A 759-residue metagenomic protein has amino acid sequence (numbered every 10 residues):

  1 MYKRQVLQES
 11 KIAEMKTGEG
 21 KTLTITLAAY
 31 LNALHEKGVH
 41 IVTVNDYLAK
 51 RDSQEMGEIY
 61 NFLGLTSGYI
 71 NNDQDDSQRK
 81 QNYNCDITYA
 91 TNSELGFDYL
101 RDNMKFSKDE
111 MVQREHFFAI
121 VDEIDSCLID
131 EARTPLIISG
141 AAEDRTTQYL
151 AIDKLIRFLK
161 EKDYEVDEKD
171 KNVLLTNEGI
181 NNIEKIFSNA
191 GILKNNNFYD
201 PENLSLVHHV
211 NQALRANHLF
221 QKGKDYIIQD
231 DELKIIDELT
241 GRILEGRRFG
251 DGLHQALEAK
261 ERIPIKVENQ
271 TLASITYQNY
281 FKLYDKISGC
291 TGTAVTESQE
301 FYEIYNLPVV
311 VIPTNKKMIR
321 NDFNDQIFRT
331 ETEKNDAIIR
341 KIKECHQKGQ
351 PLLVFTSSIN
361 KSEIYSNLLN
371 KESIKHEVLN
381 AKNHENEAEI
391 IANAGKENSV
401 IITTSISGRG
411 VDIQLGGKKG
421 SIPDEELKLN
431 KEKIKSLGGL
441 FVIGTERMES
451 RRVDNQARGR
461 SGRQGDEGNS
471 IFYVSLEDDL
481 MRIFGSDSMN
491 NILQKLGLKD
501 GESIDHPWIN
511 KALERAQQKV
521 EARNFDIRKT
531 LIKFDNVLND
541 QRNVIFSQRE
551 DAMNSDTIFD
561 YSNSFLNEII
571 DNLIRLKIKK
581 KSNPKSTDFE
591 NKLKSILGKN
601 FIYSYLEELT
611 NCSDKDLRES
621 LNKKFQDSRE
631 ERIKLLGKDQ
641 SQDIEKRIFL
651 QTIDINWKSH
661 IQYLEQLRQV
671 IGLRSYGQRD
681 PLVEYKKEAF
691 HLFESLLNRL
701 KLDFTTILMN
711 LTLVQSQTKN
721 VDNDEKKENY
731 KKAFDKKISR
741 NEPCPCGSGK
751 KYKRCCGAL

Functional and structural regions predicted by a protein language model:
K3-G497, F546-S547, E568: Conserved P-loop NTPase motor core
V6, C744-P745: Short alpha-helical segment immediately N-terminal to, or the first helix within, an HTH/HTH-like DNA-binding domain
S10, S739-N741: Short coil/loop residues immediately preceding or within conserved phosphate-binding loops of NTP-utilizing enzyme
I227-K234, T240-R247, Q464-G465, F472 (+3 more regions): Extended, charged helical/alpha-beta scaffold domains that provide interaction surfaces
K750-R754: Conserved tryptophan-centered aromatic signature that marks the ligand-binding surface of SH3 and related Trp-rich
